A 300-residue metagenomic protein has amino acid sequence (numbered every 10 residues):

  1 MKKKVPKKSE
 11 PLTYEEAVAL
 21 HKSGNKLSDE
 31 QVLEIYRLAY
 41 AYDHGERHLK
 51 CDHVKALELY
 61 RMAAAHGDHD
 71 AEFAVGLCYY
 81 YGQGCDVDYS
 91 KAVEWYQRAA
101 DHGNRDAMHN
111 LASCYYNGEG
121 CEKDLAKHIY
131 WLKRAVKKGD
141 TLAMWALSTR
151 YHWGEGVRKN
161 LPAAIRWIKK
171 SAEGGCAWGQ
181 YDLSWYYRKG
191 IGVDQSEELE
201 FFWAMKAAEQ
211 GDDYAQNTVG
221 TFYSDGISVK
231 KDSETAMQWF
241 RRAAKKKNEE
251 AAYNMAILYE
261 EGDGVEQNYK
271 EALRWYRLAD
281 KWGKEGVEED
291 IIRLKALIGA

Functional and structural regions predicted by a protein language model:
Y14, Y36, F73, E94 (+10 more regions): TPR/TPR-like alpha-solenoid signature
L20, I35-H44, L49, A74-Y81 (+10 more regions): Hydrophobic face of amphipathic alpha-helices that form TPR/SEL1-like repeat modules and related alpha-solenoid
K26, E46-C51, A65, Q83-V87 (+12 more regions): Short coil/turn and helix-start
Q267-E285: TPR/TPR-like (Sel1-like) alpha-helical repeat modules
K284-A300: TPR/TPR-like alpha-solenoid helical repeat scaffolds
